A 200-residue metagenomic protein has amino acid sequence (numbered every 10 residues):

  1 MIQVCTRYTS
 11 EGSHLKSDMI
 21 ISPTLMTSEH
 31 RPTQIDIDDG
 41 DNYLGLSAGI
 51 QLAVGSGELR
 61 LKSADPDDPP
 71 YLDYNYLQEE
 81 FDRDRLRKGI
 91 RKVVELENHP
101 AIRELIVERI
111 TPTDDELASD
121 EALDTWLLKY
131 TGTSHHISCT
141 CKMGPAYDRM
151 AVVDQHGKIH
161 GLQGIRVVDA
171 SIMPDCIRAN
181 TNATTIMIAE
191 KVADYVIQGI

Functional and structural regions predicted by a protein language model:
M1-T184, V192-I200: FAD-dependent oxidoreductase catalytic-site/capping-region signature
